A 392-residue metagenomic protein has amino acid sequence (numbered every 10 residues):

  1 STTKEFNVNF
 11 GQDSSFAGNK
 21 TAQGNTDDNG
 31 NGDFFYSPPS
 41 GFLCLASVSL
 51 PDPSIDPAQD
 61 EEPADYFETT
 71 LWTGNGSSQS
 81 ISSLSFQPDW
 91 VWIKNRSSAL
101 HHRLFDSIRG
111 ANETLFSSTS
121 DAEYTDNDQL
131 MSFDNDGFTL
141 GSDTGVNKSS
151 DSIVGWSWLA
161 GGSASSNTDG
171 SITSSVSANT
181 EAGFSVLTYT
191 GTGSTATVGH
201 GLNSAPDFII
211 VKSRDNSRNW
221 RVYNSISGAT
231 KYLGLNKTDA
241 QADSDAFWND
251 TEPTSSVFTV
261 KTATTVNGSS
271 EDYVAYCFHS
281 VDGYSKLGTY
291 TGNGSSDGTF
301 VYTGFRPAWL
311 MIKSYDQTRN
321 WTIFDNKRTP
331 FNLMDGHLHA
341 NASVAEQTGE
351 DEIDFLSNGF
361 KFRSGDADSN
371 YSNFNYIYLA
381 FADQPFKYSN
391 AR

Functional and structural regions predicted by a protein language model:
S1-R392: Surface-exposed molecular-recognition determinants
